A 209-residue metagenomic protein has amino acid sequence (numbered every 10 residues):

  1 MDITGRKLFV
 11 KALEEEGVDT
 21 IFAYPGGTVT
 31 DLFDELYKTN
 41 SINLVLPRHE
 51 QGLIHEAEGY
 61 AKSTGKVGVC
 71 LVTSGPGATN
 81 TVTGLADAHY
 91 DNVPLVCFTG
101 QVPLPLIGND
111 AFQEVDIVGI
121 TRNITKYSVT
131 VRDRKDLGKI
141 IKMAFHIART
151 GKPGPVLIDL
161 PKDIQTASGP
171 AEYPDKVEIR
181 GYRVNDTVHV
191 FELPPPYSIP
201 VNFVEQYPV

Functional and structural regions predicted by a protein language model:
M1-V209: N-terminal alpha/beta PP-like core and its mobile active-site loop of ThDP/TPP-dependent enzymes
